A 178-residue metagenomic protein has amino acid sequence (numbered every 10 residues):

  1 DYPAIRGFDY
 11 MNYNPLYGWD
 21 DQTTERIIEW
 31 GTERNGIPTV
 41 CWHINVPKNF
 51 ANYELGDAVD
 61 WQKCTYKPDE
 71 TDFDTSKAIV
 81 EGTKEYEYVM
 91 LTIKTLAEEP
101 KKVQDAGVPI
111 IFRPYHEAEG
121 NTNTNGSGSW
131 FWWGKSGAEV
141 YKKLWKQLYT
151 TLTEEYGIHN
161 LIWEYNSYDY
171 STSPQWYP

Functional and structural regions predicted by a protein language model:
D1, D169-Y170: A short, well-structured beta->alpha microelement
D1-Y13: N-terminal regions that are enriched for targeting/export leaders and immediately downstream pro/stem segments
R6, P174-P178: Aromatic- and acid-rich polysaccharide-binding/catalytic face of secreted or lumenal carbohydrate-active enzymes
F8-D9, C41, R113-Y115, E164-Y168: Short His-Asn-centered micro-motif
N14-P15, S171-S173: Flexible loop/turn segments at secondary-structure boundaries
P15-G18, T23-E154, I158: Substrate-binding cleft of extracellular glycoside hydrolase catalytic domains
F50-A51, S173-Q175: Short, solvent-exposed polar/charged micro-motifs at secondary-structure junctions
